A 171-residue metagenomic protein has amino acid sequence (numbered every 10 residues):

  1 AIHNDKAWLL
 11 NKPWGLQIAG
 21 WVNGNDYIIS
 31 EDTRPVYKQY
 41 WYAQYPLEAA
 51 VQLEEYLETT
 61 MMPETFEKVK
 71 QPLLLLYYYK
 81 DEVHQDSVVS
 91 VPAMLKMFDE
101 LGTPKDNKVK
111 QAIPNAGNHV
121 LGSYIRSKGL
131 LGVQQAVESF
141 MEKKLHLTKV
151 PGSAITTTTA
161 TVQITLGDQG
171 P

Functional and structural regions predicted by a protein language model:
I2-T65, I125-L130: The alpha/beta-hydrolase serine catalytic core
Y37-G117, L131-D168: Serine-hydrolase catalytic core
N118-G122: Histidine-centered active-site/metal-ligand motif
